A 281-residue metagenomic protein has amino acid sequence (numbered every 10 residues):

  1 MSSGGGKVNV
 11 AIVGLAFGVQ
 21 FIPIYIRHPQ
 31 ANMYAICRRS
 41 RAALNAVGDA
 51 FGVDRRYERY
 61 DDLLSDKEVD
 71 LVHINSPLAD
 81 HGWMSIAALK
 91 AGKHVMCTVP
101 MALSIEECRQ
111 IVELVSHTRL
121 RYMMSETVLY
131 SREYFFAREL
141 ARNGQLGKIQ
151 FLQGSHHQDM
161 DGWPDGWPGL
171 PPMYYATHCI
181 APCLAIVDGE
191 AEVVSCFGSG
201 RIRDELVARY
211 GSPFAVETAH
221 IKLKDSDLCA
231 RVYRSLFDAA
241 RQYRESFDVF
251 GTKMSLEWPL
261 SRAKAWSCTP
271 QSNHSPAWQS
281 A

Functional and structural regions predicted by a protein language model:
M1-F51: N-terminal Rossmann-like dinucleotide-binding module
I36, V72, L152: Receiver (REC) domain switch-region micro-motif
A42, F51-L114: Beta-loop-alpha module in the N-terminal Rossmann-like domain of NAD(P)-dependent dehydrogenases, especially those
Y57, C97, Y122-M124, Q153 (+1 more regions): Hydrophobic residues in well-ordered beta-strands that form the structural core
N75, T98, Y233-R234, D248-G251: Short, well-ordered coil/turn residues at beta-beta hairpins and beta-strand->alpha-helix junctions within
A102-D165, P172: A contiguous active-site-proximal alpha/beta segment in oxidoreductase catalytic domains
T127, F214, L223, F247-A281: C-terminal glycine/acidic-rich active-site capping loop/insertion
G162-R244: Rossmann-like dinucleotide-binding domain that binds NAD(P)(H)
